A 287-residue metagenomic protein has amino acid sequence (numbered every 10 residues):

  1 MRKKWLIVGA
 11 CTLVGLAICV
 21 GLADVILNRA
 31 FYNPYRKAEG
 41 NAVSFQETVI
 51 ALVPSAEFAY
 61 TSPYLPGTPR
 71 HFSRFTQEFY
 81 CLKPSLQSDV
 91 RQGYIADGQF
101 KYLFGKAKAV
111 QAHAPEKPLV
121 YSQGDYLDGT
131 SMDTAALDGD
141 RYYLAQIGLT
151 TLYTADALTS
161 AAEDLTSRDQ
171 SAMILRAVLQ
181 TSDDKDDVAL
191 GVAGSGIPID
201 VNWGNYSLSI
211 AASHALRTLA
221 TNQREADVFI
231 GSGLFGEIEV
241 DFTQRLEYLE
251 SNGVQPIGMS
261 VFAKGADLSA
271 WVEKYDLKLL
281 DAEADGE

Functional and structural regions predicted by a protein language model:
M1-R2: N-terminal Lys/Arg-rich, disordered targeting/topogenic segments
V8-D24: Hydrophobic membrane-insertion alpha-helices, especially the h-region of bacterial N-terminal signal peptides
N28-K117, G139: N-terminal Sec/ER secretory leader and immediately downstream segment of secreted/extracellular precursors
F31-P34, N205, A270, K274: Intrinsically disordered, low-complexity N-terminal regions enriched in serine/proline/glycine with scattered basic
Y80-N202: Extracytoplasmic beta-rich ectodomain segments of secreted or membrane-anchored proteins
R176-Q244: Charged, low-complexity helical/coil segments in non-catalytic cytosolic or luminal regions
A215-E287: Extracytoplasmic/luminal low-complexity segments enriched in Pro/Gly and acidic/polar residues that act as flexible
